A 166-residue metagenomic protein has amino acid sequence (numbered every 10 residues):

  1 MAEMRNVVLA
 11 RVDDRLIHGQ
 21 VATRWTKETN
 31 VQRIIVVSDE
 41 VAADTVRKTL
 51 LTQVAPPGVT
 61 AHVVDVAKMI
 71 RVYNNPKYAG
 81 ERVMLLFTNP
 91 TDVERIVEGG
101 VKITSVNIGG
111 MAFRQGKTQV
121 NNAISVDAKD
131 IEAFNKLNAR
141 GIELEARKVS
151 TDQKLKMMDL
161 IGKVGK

Functional and structural regions predicted by a protein language model:
E3-A55: Long, hydrophobic N-terminal alpha-helical segment
N6-A10, Q32-I35, T60-H62, R82-L85 (+2 more regions): Structural motif
A10-D14, H62-V63, N122-A123: Short, flexible loop segments at the rims of nucleotide/cofactor-binding pockets, characterized by
A22-T23, V93, F134: Generic hydrophobic/aromatic pocket-lining and core-packing "Φ" positions
E28, T52, P56, V64 (+7 more regions): NTP/phosphate- and nucleic-acid-binding module
A42-D44, M69-I70, V93, F113-G116: Short gly/pro/ser/thr-enriched loop/turn and capping motifs at secondary-structure boundaries
H62-G109: Ordered, amphipathic secondary-structure segments that act as subunit-interaction surfaces in large macromolecular
G99, T104-K166: Glycine-rich, aromatic-bearing surface loops/beta-hairpins
